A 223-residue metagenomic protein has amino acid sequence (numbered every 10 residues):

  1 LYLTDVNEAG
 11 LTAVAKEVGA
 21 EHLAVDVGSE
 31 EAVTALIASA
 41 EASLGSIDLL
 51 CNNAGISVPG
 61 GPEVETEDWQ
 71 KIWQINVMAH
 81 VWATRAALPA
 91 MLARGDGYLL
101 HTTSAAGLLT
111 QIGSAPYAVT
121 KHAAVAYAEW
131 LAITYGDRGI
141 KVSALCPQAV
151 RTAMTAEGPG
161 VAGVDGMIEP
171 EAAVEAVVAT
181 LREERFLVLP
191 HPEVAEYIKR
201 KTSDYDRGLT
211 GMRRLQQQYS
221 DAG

Functional and structural regions predicted by a protein language model:
L1-A13: Conserved glycine-rich Rossmann-like NAD(P)H-binding loop of the short-chain dehydrogenase/reductase
E8-A9, V25-L36, T66: The beta1-alpha1 cofactor-binding region of Rossmann-like NAD(H)/NADP(H)-dependent oxidoreductases
I56-Q70, G113-P116: Conserved mid-core segment of classical short-chain dehydrogenase/reductases
T84, T120: Active-site helix of classical SDR
S104: Residue(s) in the substrate-gating loop at a strand-loop-helix junction that position the organic substrate next
L109, W130-K141: Active-site-adjacent segment of SDR/Rossmann-fold oxidoreductases
A144, G160-Y197: C-terminal helical subdomain
